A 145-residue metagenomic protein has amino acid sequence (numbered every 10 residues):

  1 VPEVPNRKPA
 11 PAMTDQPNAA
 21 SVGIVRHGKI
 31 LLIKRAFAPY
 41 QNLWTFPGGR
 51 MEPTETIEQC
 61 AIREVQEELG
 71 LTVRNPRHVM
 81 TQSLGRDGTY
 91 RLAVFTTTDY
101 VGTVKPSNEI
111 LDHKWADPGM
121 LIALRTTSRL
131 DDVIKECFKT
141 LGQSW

Functional and structural regions predicted by a protein language model:
V1-V4: Acidic, Ala/Val/Gly-enriched low-complexity intrinsically disordered segments
N6-L31, T81: Conserved N-terminal beta-strand and adjoining loop/helix that marks the start of the Nudix/MutT-like hydrolase domain
N18-A20, G28, Y90-A93, L111: Change "...and in nucleic-acid phosphodiester-cleaving endonucleases..." to "...and in nucleic-acid processing enzymes
R26-E67, M80: Conserved Nudix-box catalytic region and its N-terminal flanking loop in Nudix hydrolases and closely related
M51, L121-I122: A generic structural signal for short hydrophobic patches within well-formed alpha-helices
T72-M80: A short coil-to-beta-strand element that immediately follows conserved catalytic motifs
Q82-V104, K114, P118, I134-C137 (+1 more regions): Active-site-adjacent beta-strand/loop module that shapes the phosphate/pyrophosphate-binding cleft
V104-E109, A123-S128: Short, charged, solvent-exposed linker or helix-capping segments at domain edges/interfaces that act as flexible hinges
